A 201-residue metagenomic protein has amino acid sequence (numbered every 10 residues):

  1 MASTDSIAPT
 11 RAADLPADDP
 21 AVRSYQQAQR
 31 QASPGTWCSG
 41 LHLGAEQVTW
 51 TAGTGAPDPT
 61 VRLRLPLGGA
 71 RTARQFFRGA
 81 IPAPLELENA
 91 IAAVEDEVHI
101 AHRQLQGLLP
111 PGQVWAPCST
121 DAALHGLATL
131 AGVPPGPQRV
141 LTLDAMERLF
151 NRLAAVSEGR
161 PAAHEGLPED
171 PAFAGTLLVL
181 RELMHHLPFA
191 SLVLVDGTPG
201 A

Functional and structural regions predicted by a protein language model:
A2-C38, A52, R62-A201: Helical "lid/coupling" subdomains associated with nucleotide-phosphate turnover
G40-H42: Conserved catalytic-loop position in the HRD/HxD motif
G44-Q47, P111: Short flexible coil/turn linkers enriched for glycine and charged/polar residues that connect secondary-structure
V48-T54: Short beta-strand scaffold segments in enzyme catalytic cores
A56-P59: Short, surface-exposed beta-strand-loop junctions and turns on beta-sheet-rich folds
